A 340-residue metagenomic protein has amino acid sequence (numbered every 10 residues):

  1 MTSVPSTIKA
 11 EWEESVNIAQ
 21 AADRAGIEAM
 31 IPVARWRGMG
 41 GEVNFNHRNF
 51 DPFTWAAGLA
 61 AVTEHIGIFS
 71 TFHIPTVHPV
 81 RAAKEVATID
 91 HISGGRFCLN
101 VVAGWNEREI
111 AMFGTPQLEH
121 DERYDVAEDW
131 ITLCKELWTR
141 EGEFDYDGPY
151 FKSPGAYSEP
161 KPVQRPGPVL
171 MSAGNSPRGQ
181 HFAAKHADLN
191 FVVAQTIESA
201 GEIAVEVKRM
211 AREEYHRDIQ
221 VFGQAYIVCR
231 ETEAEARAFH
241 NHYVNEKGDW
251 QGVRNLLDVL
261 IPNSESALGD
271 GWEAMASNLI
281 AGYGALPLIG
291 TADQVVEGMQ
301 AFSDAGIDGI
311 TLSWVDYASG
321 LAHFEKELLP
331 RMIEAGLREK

Functional and structural regions predicted by a protein language model:
M1-V62, K161-P168: N-terminal beta1-alpha1-beta2 module of alpha/beta enzyme domains
M1-W12, T71-V80, P116, Q164-P177 (+2 more regions): Active-site mouth loops of central-metabolism enzymes
Q20-R24, H120-P166, Q195-D304, M332-K340: An alpha-helical appendage that flanks or caps ligand/catalytic pockets
A22, G26, L59, I89 (+7 more regions): Conserved, mostly hydrophobic/aromatic
M30-P32, G67-S70, F97-V101, L170-A173 (+3 more regions): Hydrophobic faces of well-ordered beta-strands that scaffold small-molecule active sites in alpha/beta enzyme cores
V43-F69, V126-W130, E213, F324-K340: Alpha-helix-loop-beta-strand connector modules within alpha/beta enzyme cores
V62-H65, S93, K185-F191, G306: Glycine-enriched alpha-helix->loop->beta-strand junction motifs that scaffold or abut catalytic
A82, A87-V102: Hydrophobic or amphipathic alpha-helical targeting/insertion segments
